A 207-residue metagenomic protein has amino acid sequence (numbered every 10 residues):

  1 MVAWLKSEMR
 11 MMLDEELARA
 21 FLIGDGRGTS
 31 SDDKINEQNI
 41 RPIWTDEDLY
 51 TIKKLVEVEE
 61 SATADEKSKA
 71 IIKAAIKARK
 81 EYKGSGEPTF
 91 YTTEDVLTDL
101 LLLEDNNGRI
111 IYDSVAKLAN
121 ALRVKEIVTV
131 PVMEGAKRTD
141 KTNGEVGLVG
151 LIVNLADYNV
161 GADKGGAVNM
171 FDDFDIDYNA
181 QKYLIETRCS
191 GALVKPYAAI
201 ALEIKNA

Functional and structural regions predicted by a protein language model:
M1-A74, I204-A207: Alpha-helical scaffold segments that mediate packing/assembly in large oligomeric complexes
A3-M11, D46-L49, K53-E57, L102-A207: Sequence/fold signature of self-assembling virion shell proteins
E15, R19, V96-T98, C189-G191: Short loop/turn segments at secondary-structure transitions that flank enzyme active sites
G28, D95-T98, K195: Short, catalytically relevant binding-site loops at active-site mouths
A70-A74, V96-D99, I110: Non-catalytic alpha-helical scaffold/packing segments enriched in small hydrophobic residues
A75-K80, N169-D173: Generic recognition of flexible, low-complexity loop/linker segments
S85-E87: Ordered core of a single globular domain
T89, T93-L101, I127: Generic detector of multi-pass transmembrane helix bundles and their immediately adjacent loops in polytopic membrane
